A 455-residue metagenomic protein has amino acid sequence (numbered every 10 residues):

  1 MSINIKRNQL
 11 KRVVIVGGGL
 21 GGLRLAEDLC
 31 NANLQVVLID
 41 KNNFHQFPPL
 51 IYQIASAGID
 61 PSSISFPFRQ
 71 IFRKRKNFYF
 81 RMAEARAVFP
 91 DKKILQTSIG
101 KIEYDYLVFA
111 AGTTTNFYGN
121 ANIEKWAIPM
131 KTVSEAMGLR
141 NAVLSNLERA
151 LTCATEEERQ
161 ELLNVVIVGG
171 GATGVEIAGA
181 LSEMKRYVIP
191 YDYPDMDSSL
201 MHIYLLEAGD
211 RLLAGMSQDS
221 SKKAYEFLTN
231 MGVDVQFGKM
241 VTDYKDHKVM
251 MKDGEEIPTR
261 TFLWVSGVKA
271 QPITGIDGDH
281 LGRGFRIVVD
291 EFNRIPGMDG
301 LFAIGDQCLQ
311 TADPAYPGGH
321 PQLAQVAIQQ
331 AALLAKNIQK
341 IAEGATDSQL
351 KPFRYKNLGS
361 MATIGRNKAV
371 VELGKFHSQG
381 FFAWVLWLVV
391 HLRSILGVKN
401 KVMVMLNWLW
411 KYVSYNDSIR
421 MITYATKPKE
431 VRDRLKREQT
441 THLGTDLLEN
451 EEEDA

Functional and structural regions predicted by a protein language model:
M1-V14, F78-V166, L263: FAD-binding core/adjacent interface of flavoenzyme oxidoreductases
S2-Y79, A172-G215, L263, D454-A455: Beta1-alpha1 glycine-rich phosphate/pyrophosphate-binding loop at the start of Rossmann-like nucleotide-binding domains
L10, K336-A455: C-terminal, flexible cofactor-proximal segment of oxidoreductases
G21, G112-T115, A178, V268-A270: Short glycine-rich anion-binding loops that position phosphate/pyrophosphate groups of nucleotides and phosphorylated
V36, L323-A342, M361: An active-site-proximal "capping" alpha-helix that borders the catalytic cofactor pocket
K76-F89, S182-E291, I295-G297: A Rossmann-like FAD-binding core segment of flavoenzymes
K125-T155, H247-M250, E256-Q329: FAD-site-proximal beta/loop scaffold in flavoenzymes
